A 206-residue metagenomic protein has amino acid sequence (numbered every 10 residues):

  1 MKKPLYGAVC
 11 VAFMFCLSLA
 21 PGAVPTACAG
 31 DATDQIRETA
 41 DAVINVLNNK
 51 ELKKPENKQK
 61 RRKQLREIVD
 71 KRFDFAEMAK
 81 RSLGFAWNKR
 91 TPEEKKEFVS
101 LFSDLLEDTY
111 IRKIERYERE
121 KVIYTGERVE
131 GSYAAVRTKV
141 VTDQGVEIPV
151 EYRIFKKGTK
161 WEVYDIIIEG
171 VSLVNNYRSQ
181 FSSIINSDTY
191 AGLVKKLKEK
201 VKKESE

Functional and structural regions predicted by a protein language model:
M1-A12: Bacterial N-terminal signal peptides that target proteins for export
F15-T26: C-terminal segment of classical bacterial N-terminal signal peptides
D31-Y110: Early exported N-terminus immediately downstream of N-terminal targeting peptides
A86-W87, V136, V163: Surface-exposed aromatic
D104-L105, T142, E169-L173: Solvent-exposed loop/turn segments at secondary-structure junctions within structured extracellular/periplasmic domains
D108-I148, K200-E206: Surface-exposed, charged secondary-structure patches
P149, R153-N175: Short beta-strand edge/turn micro-motifs at domain boundaries
D165-E206: Low-complexity, intrinsically disordered terminal/linker segments enriched in charged and Gly/Pro repeats
